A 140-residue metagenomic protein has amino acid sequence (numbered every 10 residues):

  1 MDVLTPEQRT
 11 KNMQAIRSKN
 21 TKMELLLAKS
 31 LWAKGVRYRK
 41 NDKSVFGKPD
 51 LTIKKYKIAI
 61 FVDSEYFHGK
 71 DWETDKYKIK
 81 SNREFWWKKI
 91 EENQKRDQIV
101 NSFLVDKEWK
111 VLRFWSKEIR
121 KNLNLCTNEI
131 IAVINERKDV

Functional and structural regions predicted by a protein language model:
M1-V140: Nucleic-acid endo/exonuclease domains
